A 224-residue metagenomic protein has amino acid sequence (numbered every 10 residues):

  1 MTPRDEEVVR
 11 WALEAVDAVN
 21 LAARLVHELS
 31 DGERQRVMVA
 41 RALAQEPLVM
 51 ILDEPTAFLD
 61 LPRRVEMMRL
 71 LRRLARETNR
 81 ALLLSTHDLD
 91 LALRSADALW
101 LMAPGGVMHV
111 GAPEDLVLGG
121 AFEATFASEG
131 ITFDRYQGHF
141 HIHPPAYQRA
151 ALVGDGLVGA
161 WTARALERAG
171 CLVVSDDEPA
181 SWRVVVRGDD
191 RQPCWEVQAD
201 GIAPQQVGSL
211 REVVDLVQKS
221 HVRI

Functional and structural regions predicted by a protein language model:
P3-L21: Conserved ABC ATPase "signature" region
L25-L29, E33: Conserved ABC ATPase signature
V39: Hydrophobic anchor residue at the start of the ABC signature
E46: Conserved catalytic motifs of ABC-family nucleotide-binding domains
M50-D53: Catalytic Walker B motif of ABC-type/P-loop ATPase nucleotide-binding domains
R64-E77: Helical segment within the ABC ATPase nucleotide-binding domain
T86-H87: H-loop/switch region of ABC-family ATPase nucleotide-binding domains
